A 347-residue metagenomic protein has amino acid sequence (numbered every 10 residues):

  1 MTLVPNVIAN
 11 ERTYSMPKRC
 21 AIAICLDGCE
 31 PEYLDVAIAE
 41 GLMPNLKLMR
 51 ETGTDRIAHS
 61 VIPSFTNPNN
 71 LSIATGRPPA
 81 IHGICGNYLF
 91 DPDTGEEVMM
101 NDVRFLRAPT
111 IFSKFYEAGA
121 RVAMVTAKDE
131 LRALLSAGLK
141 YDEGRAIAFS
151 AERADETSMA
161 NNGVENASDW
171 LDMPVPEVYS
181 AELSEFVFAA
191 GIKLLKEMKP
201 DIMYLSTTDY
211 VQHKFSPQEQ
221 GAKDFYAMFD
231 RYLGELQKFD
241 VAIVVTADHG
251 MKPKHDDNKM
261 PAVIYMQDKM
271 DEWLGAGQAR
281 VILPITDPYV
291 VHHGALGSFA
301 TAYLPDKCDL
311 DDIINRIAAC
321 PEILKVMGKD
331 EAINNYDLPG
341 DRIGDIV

Functional and structural regions predicted by a protein language model:
T2-T54: Active-site-proximal N-terminal segment of extracellular/periplasmic enzymes that hydrolyze or transfer
K18-D35, L48-M49, I73, F115 (+6 more regions): Beta-strand elements within well-structured catalytic alpha/beta cores of enzymes that handle phosphate/sulfate esters
R19, L26, L89-D102, A108 (+3 more regions): Secreted, luminal/periplasmic, and some membrane-associated catalytic domains that remodel anionic oxygen-ester
G28-E32, E51-I57, F65-L71, N87-M100: Glycine-/proline-rich flexible loop or hinge segments
P31-Y33, T66, H82, E130-S136 (+3 more regions): Short catalytic/ligand-binding loop motif for oxyanion handling, primarily in non-cytosolic enzymes, centered on
D35-P79, R121-A123: Short, structured active-site-proximal loop/turn typified by the sulfatase FGly-forming signature C/S-X-P-X-R
A39-G41, G138-Y141, Q218-G221, N258-I264: Short secondary-structure boundary/capping segments
G76-S216, A222, H292-G294, S298-L304 (+2 more regions): His/Asp/Glu-rich, glycine-adjacent segments that coordinate divalent cations and/or stabilize oxyanion chemistry on
